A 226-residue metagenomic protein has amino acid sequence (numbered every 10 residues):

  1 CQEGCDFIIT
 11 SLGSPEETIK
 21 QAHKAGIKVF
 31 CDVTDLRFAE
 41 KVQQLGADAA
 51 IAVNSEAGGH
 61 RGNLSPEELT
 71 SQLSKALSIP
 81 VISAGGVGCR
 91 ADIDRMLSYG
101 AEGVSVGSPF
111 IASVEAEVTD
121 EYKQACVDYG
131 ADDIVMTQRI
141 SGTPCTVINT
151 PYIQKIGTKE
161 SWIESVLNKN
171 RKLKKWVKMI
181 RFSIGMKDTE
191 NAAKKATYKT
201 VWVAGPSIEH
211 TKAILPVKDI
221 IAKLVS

Functional and structural regions predicted by a protein language model:
C1-I82, R90-S108, W162: Alpha/beta enzyme core
P66-S78, I82, G88-S226: Conserved active-site-proximal phosphate/metal-binding subdomains
